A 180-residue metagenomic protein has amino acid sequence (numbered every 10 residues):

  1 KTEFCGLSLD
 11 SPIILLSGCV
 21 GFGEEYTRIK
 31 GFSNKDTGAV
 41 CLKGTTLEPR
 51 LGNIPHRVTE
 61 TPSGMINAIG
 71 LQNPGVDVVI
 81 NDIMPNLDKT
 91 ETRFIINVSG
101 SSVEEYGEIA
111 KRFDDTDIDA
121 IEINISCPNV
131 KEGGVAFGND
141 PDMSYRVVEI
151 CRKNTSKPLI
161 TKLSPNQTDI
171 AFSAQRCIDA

Functional and structural regions predicted by a protein language model:
K1-F94, G100: N-terminal capping/small domains of soluble enzymes
I13-I14, I29, I54, I66-I69 (+8 more regions): Weak global preference for isoleucine
N34-K35, A39, S101-A180: Alpha/beta enzyme core
